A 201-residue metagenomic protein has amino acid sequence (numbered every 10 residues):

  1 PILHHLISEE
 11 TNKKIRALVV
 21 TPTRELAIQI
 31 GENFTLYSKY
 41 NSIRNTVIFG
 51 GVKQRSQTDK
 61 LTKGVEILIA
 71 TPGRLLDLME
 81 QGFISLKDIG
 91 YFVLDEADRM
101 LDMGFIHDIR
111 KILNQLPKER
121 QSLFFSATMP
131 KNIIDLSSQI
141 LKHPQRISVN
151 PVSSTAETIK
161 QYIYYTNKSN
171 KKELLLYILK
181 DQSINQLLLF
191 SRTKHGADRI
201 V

Functional and structural regions predicted by a protein language model:
P1-V201: Conserved helicase RecA-like core
